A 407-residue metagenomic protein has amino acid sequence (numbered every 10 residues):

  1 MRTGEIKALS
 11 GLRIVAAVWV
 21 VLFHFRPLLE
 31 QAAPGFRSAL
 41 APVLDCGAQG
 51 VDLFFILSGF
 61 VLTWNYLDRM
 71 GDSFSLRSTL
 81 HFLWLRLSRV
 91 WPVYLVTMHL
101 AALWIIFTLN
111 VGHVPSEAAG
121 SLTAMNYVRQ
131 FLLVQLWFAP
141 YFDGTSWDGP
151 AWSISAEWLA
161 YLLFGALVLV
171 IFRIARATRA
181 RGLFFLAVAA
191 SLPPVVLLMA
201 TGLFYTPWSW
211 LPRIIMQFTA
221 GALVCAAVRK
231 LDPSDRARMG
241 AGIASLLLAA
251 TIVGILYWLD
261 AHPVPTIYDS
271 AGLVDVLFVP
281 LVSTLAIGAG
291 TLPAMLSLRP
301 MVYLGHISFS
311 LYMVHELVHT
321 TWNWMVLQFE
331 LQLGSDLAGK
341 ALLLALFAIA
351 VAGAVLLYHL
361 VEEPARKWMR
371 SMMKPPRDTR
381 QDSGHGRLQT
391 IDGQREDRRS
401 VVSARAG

Functional and structural regions predicted by a protein language model:
M1-V196, I214, M295, V302 (+2 more regions): Membrane-cytosol interface segments of multi-pass membrane proteins, especially ER/Golgi lipid-handling enzymes
A48, I214, F218, A222-L223 (+1 more regions): Alpha-helical transmembrane segments of multi-pass integral membrane proteins
D72, K230-L231: Perimembrane helix-loop-helix junctions
I105, L192-M199, T251-L259: Membrane-embedded alpha-helical segments in integral membrane proteins
D143-D148, M199-S209, W258-Y268: Membrane-interface helix caps and helix-loop-helix hairpins in membrane proteins
A151-I154, W208, M239: Short, amphipathic, aromatic/basic-enriched membrane-interface segments that mark the entry/exit of transmembrane
G182-F185, R238-I243: The cytoplasmic-loop to transmembrane-helix boundary for the fourth helix
F204-R229: Acidic, glycine-rich loop-and-beta core segments that form the ion-binding/anion-interacting portion of active sites
